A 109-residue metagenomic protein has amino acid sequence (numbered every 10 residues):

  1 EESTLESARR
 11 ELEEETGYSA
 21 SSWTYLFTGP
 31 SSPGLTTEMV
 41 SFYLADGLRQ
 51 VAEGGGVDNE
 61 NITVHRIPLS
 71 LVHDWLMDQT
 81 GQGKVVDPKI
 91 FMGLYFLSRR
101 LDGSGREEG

Functional and structural regions predicted by a protein language model:
E1-R10, E14, L48, D58 (+1 more regions): Conserved Nudix-box catalytic region and its N-terminal flanking loop in Nudix hydrolases and closely related
L5, S41, H65: Residues that recognize and position ribonucleotide moieties
E13, G17-V51, D78: Active-site segment of metal-dependent pyrophosphate-handling enzymes, primarily the Nudix hydrolase catalytic core
Y25, P33, Q50, N59-G109: Nudix hydrolase/Nudix homology domain
G54-G55: Acidic/polar active-site rim loop that often engages polyanionic ligands
